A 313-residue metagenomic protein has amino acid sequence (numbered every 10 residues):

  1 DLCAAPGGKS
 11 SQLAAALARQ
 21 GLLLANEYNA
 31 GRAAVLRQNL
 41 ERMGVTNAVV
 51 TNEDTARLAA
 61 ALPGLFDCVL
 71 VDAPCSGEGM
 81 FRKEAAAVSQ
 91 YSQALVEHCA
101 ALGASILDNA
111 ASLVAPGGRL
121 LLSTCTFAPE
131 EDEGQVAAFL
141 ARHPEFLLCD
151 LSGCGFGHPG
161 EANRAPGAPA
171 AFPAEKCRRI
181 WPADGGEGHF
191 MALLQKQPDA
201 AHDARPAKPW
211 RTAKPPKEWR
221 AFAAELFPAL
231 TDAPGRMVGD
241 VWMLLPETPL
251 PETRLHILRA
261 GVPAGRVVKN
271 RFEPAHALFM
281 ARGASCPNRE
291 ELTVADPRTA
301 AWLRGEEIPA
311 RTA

Functional and structural regions predicted by a protein language model:
P6-R19: Conserved SAM-binding loop of SAM-dependent methyltransferases across substrates and taxa, primarily the Class I
A18, V114-P116: Helix-to-beta-strand junctions that scaffold the AdoMet/dcAdoMet cofactor pocket in Class I SAM-dependent enzymes
Q20-N26: Short beta-strand element of Class I
N26-P63: S-adenosyl-L-methionine
G31, C68-D108, C125-E133: Mobile active-site "lid"/loop adjacent to the S-adenosyl-L-methionine
A115, R142-H143, A171-A207: Core SAM-dependent methyltransferase catalytic element
R119-T124: Conserved beta-strand signature within the Rossmann-like core of class I S-adenosyl-L-methionine
E187-F190, Q197-A313: Polybasic, low-complexity RNA-engagement segments
